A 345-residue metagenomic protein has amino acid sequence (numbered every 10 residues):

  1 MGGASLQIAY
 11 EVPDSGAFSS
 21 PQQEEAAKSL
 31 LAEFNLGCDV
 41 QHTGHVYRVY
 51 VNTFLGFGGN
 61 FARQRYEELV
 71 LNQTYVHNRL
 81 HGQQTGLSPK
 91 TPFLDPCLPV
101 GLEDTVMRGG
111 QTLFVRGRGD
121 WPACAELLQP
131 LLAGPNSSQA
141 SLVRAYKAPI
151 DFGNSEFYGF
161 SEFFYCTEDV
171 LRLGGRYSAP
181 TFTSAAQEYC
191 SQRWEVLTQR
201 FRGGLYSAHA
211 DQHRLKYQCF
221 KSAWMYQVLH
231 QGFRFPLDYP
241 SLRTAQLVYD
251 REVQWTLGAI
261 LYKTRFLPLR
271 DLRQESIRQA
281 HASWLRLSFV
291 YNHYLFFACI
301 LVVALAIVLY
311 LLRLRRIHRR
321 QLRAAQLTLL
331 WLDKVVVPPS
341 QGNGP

Functional and structural regions predicted by a protein language model:
M1-A4: Extended amphipathic alpha-helical segments with heptad-repeat/coiled-coil character used for oligomerization, fusion
L6-P345: Helical "lid/coupling" subdomains associated with nucleotide-phosphate turnover
